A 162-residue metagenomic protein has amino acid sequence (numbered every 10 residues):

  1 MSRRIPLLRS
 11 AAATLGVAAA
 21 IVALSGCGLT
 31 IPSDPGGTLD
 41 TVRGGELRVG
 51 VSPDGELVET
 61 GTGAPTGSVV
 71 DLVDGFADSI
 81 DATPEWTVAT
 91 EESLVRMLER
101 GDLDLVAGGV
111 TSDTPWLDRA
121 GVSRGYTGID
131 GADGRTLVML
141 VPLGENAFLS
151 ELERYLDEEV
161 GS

Functional and structural regions predicted by a protein language model:
S2-G16: Bacterial N-terminal signal peptides that target proteins for export
I21-G26: C-terminal motif of bacterial Sec signal peptides marking the signal peptidase cleavage site
G28, V70-I80, G131-S162: Extended ligand-binding regions for polar small-molecule ligands
G28-P35, V88-N146: Acidic, polar ligand-binding/catalytic clefts
D34-G109: Extracytoplasmic small-molecule ligand-binding "clamshell" domains of the periplasmic binding protein/Venus flytrap
E59-G61, P115-D118, E151: Short glycine-/acidic-enriched loop or helix-start segments at secondary-structure transitions that form or flank
